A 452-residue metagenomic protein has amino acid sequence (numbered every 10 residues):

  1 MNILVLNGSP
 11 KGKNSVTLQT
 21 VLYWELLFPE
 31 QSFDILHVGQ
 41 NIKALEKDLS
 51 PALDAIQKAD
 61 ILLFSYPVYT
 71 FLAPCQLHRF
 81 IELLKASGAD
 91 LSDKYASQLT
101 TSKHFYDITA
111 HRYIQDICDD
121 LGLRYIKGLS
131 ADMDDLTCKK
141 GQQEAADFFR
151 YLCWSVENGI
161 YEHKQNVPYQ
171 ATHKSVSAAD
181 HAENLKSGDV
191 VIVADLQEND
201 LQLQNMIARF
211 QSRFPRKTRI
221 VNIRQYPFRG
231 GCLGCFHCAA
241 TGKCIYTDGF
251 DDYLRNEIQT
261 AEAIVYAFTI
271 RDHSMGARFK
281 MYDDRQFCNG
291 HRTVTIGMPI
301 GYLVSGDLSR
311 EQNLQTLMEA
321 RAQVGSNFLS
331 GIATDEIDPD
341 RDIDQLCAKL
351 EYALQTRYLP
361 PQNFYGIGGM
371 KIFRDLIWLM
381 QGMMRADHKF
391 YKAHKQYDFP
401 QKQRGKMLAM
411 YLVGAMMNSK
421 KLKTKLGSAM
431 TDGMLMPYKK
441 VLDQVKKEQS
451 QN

Functional and structural regions predicted by a protein language model:
M1-S87, A146-C153, H163-N289, D344-Y352 (+1 more regions): N-terminal beta1-alpha1-beta2 submodule of the flavodoxin-like/Rossmannoid cofactor-binding fold
V5-N7, Y302, I337-D338: Ligand-binding pocket scaffold of soluble enzyme catalytic domains
P10-G12, I42, T70, T101-F105 (+5 more regions): Short histidine/acidic/glycine/proline-rich micro-motifs that form metal- and phosphate-coordinating active-site loops
G88-D90, H291-V294: Surface-exposed acidic, glycine-flexible loop patches that form ligand/cofactor-binding and adhesion interfaces
S92-M133, I296-D335: Short, glycine-/small-residue-rich phosphate/pyrophosphate-handling segment
A110-I114, G141-F148, Q202, M206 (+1 more regions): Internal, well-ordered alpha-helical segments in soluble enzyme and binding-protein domains
D120-N166, V324-Y358: A charged, well-structured terminal subsegment
R255-I258, R292-T295, R321: Short, conserved, surface-exposed binding loops centered on an aromatic residue
